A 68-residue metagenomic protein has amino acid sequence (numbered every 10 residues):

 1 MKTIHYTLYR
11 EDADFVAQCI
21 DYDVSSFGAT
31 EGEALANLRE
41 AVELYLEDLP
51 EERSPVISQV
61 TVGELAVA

Functional and structural regions predicted by a protein language model:
M1-T7, G32-A68: Short, charged, surface-exposed hinge/linker loops at domain edges that act as mobile lids or interdomain connectors
H5-C19: Short aromatic-glycine-(Arg/Gly/Cys) micro-motifs in beta-strand/loop hairpins
A13-F15, V24, V67: Generic "edge-of-domain/loop-turn" microfeature
Y22-G32: A short, exposed loop/beta-hairpin motif centered on an aromatic-Gly-Thr core
